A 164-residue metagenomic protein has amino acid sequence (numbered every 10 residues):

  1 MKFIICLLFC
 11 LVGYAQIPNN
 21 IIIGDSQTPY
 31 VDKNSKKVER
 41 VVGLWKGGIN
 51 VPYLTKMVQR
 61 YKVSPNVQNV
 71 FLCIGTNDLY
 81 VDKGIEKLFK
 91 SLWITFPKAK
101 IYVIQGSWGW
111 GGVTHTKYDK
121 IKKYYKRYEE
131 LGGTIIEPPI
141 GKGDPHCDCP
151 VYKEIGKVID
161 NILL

Functional and structural regions predicted by a protein language model:
F3-G13: Sec-dependent N-terminal signal peptides
I17-K87, W110-T116: Conserved SGNH/GDSL esterase-like catalytic core that processes O-acyl groups on lipids and polysaccharides
P18, F89-T95, E137-K142: Preference for well-ordered, secondary-structure-rich cores of eukaryotic proteins
V31, L44-G47, E154-L164: Extracellular/periplasmic envelope-modification machinery, especially enzymes that add or remove acyl/ester groups on
V58, I85-W93, K122-Y125: Generic structural signal for well-ordered alpha-helices, preferentially at hydrophobic/aromatic core positions
K62, L92-I94, E129: N-terminal cationic-hydrophobic initiation segments that often serve targeting/anchoring roles
F96-I101: A short helix->loop->beta-strand "cap" motif at the edges of active sites that frequently abuts
Y102-I104, W108-I162: Substrate-gating cap/lid alpha-helix
